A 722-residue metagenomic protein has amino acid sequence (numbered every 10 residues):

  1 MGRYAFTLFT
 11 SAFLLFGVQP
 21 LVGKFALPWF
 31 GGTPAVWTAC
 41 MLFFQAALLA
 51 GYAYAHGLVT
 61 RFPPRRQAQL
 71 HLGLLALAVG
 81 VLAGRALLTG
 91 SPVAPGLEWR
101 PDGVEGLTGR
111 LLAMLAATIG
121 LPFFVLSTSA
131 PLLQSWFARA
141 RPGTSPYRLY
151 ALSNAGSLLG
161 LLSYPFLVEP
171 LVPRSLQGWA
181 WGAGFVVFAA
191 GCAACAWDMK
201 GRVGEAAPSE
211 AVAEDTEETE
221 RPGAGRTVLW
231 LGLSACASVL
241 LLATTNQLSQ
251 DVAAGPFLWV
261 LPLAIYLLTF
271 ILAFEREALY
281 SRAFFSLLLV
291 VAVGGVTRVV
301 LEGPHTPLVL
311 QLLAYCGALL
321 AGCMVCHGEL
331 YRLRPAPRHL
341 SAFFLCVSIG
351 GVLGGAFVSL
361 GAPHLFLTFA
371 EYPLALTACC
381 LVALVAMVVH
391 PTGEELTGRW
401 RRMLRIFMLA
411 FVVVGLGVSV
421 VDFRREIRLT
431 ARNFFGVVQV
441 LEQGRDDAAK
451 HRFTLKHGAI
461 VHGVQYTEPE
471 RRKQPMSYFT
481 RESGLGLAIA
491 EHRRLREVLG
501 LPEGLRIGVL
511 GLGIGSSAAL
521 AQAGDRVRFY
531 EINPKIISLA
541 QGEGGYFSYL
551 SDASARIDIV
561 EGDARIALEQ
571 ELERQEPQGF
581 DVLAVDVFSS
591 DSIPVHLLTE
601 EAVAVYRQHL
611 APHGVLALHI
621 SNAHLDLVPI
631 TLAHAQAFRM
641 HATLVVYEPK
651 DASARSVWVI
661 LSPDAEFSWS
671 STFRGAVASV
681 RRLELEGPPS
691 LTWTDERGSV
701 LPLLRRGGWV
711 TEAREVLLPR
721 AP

Functional and structural regions predicted by a protein language model:
M1-A678, S699-P722: Alpha-helical transmembrane segments of multi-pass membrane proteins
T643, G687-P688: Cationic, hydrophobic amphipathic alpha-helical membrane-interacting segments
R682: Active-site and glycan-interaction determinants of carbohydrate-active enzymes
L685-G687, P719-R720: Generic detector of low-complexity/intrinsically disordered segments and short hydrophobic N-terminal stretches
P689-W693: Catalytic cores of histone-lysine modification enzymes
